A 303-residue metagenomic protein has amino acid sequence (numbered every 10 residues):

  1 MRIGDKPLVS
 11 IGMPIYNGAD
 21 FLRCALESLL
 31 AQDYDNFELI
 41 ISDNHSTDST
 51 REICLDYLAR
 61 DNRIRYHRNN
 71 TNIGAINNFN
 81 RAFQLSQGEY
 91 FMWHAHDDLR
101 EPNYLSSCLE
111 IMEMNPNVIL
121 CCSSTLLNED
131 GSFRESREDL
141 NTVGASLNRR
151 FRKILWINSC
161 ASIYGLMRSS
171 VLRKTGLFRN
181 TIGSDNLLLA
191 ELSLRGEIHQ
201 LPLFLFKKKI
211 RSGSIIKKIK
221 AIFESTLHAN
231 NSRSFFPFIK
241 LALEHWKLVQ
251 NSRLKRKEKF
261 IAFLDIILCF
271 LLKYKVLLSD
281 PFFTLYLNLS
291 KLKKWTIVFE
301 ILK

Functional and structural regions predicted by a protein language model:
M1-S28: N-proximal low-complexity "stem/linker" segments adjacent to membrane-targeting elements
P7-S10, E38, L187: Cell-envelope/extracellular polymer assembly enzymes that use nucleotide-activated donors
E27-N36: Short, acidic, metal-binding catalytic loop of nucleotide-sugar glycosyltransferases
S28, D43-E52, T71, A95: A conserved acidic beta->alpha catalytic loop
N69-S86, L99: Glycine-rich, basic loop-to-helix element that forms the pyrophosphate-binding segment of sugar-nucleotide handling
Q84, T142-I222: Conserved nucleotide-sugar donor-binding catalytic segment
F91: Short aromatic/hydrophobic "clamp" motif used to bind/position activated sugar donors
N103-S136: Conserved donor NDP-sugar-binding/catalytic core segment of glycosyltransferases
